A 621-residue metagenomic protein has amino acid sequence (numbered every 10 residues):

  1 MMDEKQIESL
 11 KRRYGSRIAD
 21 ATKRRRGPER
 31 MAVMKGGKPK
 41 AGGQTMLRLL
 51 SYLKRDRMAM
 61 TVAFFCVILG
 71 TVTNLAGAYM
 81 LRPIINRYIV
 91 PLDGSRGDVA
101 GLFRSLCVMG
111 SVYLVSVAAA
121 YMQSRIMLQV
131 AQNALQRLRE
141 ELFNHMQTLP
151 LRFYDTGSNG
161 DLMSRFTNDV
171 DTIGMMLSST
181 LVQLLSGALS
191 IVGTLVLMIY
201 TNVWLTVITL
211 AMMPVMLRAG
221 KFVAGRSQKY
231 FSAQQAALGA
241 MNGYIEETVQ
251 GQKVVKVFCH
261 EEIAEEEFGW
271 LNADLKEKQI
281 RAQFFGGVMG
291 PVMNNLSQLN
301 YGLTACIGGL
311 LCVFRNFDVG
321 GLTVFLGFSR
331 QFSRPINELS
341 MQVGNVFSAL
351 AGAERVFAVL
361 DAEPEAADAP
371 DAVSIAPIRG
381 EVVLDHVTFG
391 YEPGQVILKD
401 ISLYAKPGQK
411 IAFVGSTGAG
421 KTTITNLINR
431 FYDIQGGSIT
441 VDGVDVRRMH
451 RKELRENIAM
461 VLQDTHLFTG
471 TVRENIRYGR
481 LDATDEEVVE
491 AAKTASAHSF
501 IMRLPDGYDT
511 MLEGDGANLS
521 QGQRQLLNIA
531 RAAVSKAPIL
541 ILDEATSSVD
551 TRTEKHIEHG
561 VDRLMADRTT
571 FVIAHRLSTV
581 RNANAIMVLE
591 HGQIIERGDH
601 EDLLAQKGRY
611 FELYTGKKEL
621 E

Functional and structural regions predicted by a protein language model:
M1-T73, I89-V108, Q123-M127, A131 (+8 more regions): Membrane-integrated ABC transporters
D3, D361, A366-A369, I375-E621: ABC-type nucleotide-binding domain
T45, L53, Q123, M127-A131 (+3 more regions): Juxtamembrane loop-to-helix connectors within ABC transporter transmembrane domains
R55, A59-L69, V108-M109, S179-S232 (+2 more regions): Transmembrane helices of ABC transporter permease
M60-A119, I199-W204, G302, R315-V319: Transmembrane helix-loop-helix hairpins at lipid-water interfaces of multipass membrane proteins, especially the type-1
P91-L92, D98, L197-M212, R281 (+2 more regions): Helix-loop-helix
L142, M146, V255, V356 (+1 more regions): Helix-loop junctions and hydrophobic alpha-helical segments within the transmembrane domains of large membrane
L151-R152, N168-L177, L181, L185 (+7 more regions): An intracellular "coupling" helix at the cytosolic face of ABC transporter transmembrane type-1 domains
